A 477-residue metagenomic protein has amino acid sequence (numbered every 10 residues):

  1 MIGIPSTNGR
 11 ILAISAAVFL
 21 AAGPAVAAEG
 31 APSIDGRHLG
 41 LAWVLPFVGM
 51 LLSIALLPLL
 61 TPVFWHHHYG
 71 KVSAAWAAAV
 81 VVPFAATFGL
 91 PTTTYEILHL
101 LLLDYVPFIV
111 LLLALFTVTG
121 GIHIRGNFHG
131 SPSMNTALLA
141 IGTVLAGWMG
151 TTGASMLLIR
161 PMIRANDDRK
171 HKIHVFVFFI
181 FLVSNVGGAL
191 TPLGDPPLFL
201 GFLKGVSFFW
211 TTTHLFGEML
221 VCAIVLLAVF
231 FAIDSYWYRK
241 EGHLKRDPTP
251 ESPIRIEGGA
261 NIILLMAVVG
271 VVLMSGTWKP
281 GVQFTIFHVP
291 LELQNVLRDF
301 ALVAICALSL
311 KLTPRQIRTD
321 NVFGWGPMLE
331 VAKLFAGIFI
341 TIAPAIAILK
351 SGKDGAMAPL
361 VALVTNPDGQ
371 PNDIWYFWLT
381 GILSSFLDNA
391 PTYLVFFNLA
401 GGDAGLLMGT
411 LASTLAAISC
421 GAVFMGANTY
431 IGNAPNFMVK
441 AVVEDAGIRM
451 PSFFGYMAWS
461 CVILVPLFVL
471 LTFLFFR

Functional and structural regions predicted by a protein language model:
M1-A28: N-terminal secretory/membrane targeting signals
A25-G30, P62-V63, V81-Y105, L113-S131 (+4 more regions): Transmembrane alpha-helix boundary signature
G30-W43, F64-S73, T94-P107, F208-E218 (+5 more regions): Interfacial loop-to-helix junctions that mark the boundaries of transmembrane helices in multi-pass membrane
W43-L51, H68-A85, Y105-A114, A140 (+4 more regions): Hydrophobic mid-bilayer segments of alpha-helices in multi-pass membrane transport proteins, especially secondary
P83-A85, A146, L157-K170, V175-F176 (+5 more regions): Membrane-interfacial helix-loop connectors
L190-T191, L200, F209-I256, F424-R477: Juxtamembrane and boundary regions of transmembrane helices in multi-pass small-molecule transporters and channels
T211-L312: Core mid-bundle transmembrane helix pairs that form the ion/substrate translocation pathway in diverse multi-pass
L265-V395: Transmembrane helical segments that form the transport core of multi-pass membrane transport proteins
